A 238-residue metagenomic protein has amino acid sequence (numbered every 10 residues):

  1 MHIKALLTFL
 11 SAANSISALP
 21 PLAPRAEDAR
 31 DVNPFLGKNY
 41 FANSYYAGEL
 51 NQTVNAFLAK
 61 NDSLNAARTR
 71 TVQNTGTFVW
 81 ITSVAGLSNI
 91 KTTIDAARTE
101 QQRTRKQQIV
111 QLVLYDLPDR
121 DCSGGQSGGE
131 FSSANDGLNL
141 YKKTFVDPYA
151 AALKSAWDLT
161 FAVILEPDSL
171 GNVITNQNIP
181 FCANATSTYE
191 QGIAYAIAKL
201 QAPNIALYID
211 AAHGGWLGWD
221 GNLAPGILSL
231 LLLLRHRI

Functional and structural regions predicted by a protein language model:
M1-E27: Fungal secretory targeting signals
H2, A42-N43, G218-W219: Alpha-helix initiation/capping motif
L19-R30, T75-K91, A211, L223-L228: Solvent-exposed, charged interface segments at domain starts and junctions
D31-S155: N-terminal carbohydrate-binding/catalytic regions of secreted carbohydrate-active enzymes
N55, A59-A67, K199, P203 (+1 more regions): Surface-exposed substrate-engagement region within the catalytic domains of secreted or surface-exposed extracellular
T99-D210, N222-G226: Substrate-binding cleft of extracellular glycoside hydrolase catalytic domains
A211-H213, L217: Secreted/periplasmic proteins that engage bacterial cell-wall peptidoglycan
